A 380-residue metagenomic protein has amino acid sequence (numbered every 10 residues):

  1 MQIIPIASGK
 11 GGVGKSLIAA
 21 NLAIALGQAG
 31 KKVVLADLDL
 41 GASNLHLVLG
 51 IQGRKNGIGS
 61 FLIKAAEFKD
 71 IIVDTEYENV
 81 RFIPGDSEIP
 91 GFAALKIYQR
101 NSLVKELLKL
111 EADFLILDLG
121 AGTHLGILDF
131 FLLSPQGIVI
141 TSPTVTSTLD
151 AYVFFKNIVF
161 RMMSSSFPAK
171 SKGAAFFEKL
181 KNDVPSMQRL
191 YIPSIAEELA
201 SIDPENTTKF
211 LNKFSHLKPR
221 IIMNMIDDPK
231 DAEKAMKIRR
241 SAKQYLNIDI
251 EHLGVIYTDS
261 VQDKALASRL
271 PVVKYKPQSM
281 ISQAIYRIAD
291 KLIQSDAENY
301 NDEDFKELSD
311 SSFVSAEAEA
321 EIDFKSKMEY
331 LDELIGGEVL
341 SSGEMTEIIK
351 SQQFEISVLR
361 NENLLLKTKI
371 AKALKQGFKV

Functional and structural regions predicted by a protein language model:
M1-G9, K31, K69-D70, I335-G336 (+3 more regions): Extreme N-terminal, non-catalytic leader segments that precede Walker-type/kinase nucleotide-binding cores
Q2-D39: Walker A/P-loop phosphate-binding motif and the immediately C-terminal alpha-helix
A36-D113, A169, G173, F177-L190 (+2 more regions): P-loop/Walker-type NTP enzyme "switch/lid" segment
G120-E251, A371, F378: Conserved catalytic-core segment of NTP-binding enzymes
A242-K264, R269: Canonical P-loop GTPase G-domain recognition
L266-Q283: C-terminal boundary of histidine-terminating zinc-finger modules
Q283, R287-G337: Charged, amphipathic alpha-helical linkers/stalks
A320, K327-Y330, L334-G337, S341-E344 (+5 more regions): Heptad-repeat coiled-coil/leucine-zipper oligomerization helices
